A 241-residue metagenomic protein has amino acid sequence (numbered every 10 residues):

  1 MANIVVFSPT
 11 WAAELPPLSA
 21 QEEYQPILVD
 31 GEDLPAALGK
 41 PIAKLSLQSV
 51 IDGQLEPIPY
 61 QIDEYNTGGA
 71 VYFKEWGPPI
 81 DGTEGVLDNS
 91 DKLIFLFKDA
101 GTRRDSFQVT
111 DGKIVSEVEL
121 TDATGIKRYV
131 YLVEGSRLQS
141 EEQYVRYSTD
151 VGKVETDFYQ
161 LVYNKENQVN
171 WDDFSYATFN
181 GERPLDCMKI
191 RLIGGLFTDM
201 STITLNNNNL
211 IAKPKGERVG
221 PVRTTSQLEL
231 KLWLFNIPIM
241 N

Functional and structural regions predicted by a protein language model:
M1-V6: Bacterial N-terminal signal peptides
S8-W11: Sec/Tat signal peptide C-region and signal peptidase I cleavage site
A13-D157, V162: Alpha-mannosidase-like glycoside hydrolase catalytic domains involved in N-glycan trimming, generalizing to other
V154-N241: Extended, loop-rich substrate-binding clefts of extracytoplasmic carbohydrate-active enzymes
